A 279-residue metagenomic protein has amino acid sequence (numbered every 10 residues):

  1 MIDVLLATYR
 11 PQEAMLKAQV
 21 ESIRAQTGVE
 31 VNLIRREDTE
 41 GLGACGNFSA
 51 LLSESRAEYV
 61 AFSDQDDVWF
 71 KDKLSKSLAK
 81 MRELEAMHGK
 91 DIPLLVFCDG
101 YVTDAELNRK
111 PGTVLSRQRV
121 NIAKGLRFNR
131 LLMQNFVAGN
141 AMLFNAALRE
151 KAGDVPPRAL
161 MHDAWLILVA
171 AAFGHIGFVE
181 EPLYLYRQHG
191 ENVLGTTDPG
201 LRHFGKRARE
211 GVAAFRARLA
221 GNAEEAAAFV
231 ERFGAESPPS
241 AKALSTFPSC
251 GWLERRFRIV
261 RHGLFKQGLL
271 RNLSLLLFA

Functional and structural regions predicted by a protein language model:
M1-P199: Nucleotide-sugar donor-binding/catalytic module of glycosyltransferases that assemble extracellular/cell-envelope
A159, R187-A279: C-terminal subregions of glycosyltransferases and related glycan-biosynthesis enzymes
